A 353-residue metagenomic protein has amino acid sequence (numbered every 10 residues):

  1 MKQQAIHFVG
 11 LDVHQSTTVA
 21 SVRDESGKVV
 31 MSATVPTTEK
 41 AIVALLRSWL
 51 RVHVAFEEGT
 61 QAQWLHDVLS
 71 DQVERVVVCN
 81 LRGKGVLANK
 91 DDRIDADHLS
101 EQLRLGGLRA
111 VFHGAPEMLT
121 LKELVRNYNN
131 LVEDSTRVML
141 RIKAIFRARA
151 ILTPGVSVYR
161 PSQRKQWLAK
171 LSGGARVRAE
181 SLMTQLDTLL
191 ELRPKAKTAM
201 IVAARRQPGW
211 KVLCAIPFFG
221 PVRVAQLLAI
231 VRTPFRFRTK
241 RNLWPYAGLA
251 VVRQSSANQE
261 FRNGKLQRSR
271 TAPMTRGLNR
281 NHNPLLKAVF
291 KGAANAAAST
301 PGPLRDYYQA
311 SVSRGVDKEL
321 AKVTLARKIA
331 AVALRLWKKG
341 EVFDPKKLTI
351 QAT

Functional and structural regions predicted by a protein language model:
K2-D24, L99, L131: Gly/Thr-rich phosphate-binding beta-strand-loop-beta motif of the actin/hexokinase/Hsp70
Q3-A5, P194-F219, Q226-T233: Extended, structured, electrostatic nucleic-acid-contact surfaces
S16-K40: Short glycine-rich, Thr/Ser-proximal phosphate-binding strand/loop in the N-terminal lobe of ATP-dependent enzymes
T37-H53: Short, basic/hydrophobic alpha-helical segments
S70, V76-R126, N130, R164-A169 (+2 more regions): Short alpha-helix plus adjacent loop in nuclease-associated cores
L87, D91, V212-A215, P221 (+3 more regions): Phosphate-backbone recognition surface of nucleic-acid-processing proteins
R126-L213: Glycine-rich, often acidic, oxyanion-interacting loops/wings at catalytic, nucleic-acid, or phospho-protein interfaces
S313-T353: Basic, amphipathic alpha-helical segments enriched in Lys/Arg and hydrophobic/aromatic residues
